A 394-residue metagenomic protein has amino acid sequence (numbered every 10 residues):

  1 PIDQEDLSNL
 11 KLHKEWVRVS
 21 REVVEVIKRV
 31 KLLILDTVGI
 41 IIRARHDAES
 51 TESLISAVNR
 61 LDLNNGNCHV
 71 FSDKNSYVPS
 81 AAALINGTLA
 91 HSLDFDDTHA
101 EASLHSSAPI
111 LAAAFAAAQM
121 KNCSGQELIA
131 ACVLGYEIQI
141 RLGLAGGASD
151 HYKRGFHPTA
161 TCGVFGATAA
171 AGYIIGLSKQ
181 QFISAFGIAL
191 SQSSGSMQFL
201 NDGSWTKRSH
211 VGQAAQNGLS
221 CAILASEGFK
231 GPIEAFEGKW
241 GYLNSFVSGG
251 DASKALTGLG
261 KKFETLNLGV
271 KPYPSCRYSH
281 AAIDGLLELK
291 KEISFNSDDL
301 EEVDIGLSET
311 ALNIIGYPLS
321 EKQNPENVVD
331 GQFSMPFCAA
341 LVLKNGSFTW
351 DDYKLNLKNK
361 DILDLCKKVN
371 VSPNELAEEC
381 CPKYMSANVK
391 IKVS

Functional and structural regions predicted by a protein language model:
P1-S103, T206-Q216, I223-S394: Terminal-appendage/accessory-domain detector
R43-A44, A114-K121, T168-I175, C221-A225 (+1 more regions): Well-ordered alpha-helical scaffold segments within catalytic/enzyme domains
R43-A44, L63-G66, I138-G147, Q192-L200 (+1 more regions): Secretory-pathway/luminal and periplasmic proteins that interact with or process carbohydrate-rich
D47, M120-C132, G176-I183, G231-E234 (+1 more regions): Structural helix-adjacent loops and short alpha-helical linkers that scaffold large soluble proteins
N75-L93, I129-L144, Q181-Q192, S245: Short, charged, amphipathic alpha-helices and their helix-cap/turn boundaries
G87-G146: Hydrophobic alpha-helical hairpins/lids featuring a short glycine-rich hinge
A102-A108, E127-C132, D150-V164, S209-A214 (+2 more regions): Active-site nucleophile and cofactor-binding loops and adjacent substrate-binding regions of central metabolic enzymes
P109-L111, R154-I174, S184-K254: Amphipathic alpha-helical interface segments
